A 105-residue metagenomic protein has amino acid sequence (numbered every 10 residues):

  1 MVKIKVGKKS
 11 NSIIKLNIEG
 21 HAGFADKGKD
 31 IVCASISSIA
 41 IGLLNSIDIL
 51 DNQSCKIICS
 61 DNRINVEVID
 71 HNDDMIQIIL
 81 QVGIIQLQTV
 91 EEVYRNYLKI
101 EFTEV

Functional and structural regions predicted by a protein language model:
M1-I31, I41-V105: N-terminal intrinsically disordered, cationic/polar leader segments that include organellar targeting peptides
V32-I36: Short, conserved glycine- and acidic-residue-centered signature motifs in active-site or ligand-binding loops
